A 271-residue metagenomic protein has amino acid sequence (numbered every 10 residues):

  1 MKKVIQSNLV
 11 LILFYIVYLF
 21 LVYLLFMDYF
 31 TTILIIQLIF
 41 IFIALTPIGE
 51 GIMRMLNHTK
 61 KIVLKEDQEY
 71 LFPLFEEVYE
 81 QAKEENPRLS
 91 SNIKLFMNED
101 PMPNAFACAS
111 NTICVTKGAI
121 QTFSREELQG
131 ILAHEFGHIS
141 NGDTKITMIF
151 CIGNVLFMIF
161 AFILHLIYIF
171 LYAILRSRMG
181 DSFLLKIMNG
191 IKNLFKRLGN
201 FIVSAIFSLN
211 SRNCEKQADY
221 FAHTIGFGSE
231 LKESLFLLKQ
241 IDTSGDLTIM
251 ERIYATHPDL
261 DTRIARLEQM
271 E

Functional and structural regions predicted by a protein language model:
M1-T46: N-terminal low-structure segments adjacent to metalloprotease catalytic domains across cellular compartments
K2-Y15, Y168-L235, R263: Metalloprotease/metallohydrolase-associated module, dominated by Zn2+-dependent proteases
I16-T31, F157-R178: Juxtamembrane "helix exit" motif at the C-terminal ends of alpha-helical transmembrane segments in multi-pass membrane
Y18-V22, L45-R54, E215, G228: Alpha-helical transmembrane segments of polytopic integral membrane proteins, especially the permease/helical cores
L34-N57, E76, F195-F207: Transmembrane alpha-helices and immediately adjacent membrane-cytoplasm interface residues in multi-pass integral
L45-L132, F136, S140-T144, S244-D246: Peri-catalytic and regulatory segments of divalent metal-dependent proteins
E85-A109, V203-R212, Q217, A222-E271: Active-site-proximal gating segments in proteases and membrane effectors
F136-V155, F227-G228: Catalytic Zn2+-binding segment of zinc metalloproteases
